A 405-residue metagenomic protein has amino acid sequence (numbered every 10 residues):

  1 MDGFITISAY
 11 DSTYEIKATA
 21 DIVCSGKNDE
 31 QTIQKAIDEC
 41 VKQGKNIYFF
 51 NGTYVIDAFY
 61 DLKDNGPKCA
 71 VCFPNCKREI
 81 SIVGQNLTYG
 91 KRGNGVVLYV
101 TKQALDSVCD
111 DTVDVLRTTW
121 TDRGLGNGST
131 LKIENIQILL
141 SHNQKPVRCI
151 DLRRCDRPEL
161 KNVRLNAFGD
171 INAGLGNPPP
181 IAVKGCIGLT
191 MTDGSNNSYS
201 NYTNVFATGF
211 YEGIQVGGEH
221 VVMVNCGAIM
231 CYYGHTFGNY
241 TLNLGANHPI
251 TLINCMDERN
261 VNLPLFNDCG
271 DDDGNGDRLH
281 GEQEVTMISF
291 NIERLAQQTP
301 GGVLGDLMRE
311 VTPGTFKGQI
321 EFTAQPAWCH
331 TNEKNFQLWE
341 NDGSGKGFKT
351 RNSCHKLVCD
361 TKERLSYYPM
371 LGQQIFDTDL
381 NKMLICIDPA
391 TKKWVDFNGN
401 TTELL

Functional and structural regions predicted by a protein language model:
M1, E15-D21, A36, C40 (+4 more regions): Non-transmembrane elongated oligomeric "stalk/shaft" segments that connect baseplates/barrels to distal
M1-K35, T53: Right-handed parallel beta-helix/beta-solenoid
K27-E30, Q34-S81, Q85-L105, Q137-I138 (+1 more regions): N-terminal extracellular ligand-recognition/capping segment immediately after the signal peptide
F49, S81-G84, L131-I133, P158-N162 (+10 more regions): All-beta strand scaffolds that present successive hydrophobic residues in beta-strands
G52-T53, N86-G90, D379-K382, D388-K392: Acidic glycine-/aspartate-rich tracts in secreted/extracellular proteins
C69-N75, Y89-K91, V96-Y99, L105-G126 (+8 more regions): Glycine-rich beta-solenoid repeat tracts in large extracellular/virion proteins
Q337-L338, Q373-Q374, L380-D388: Extracellular disulfide-bonded cysteine-rich modules/repeats
F348-N381, F397-L405: Extracellular/surface-exposed low-complexity repeats and stalk/linker segments enriched in Gly/Pro and small polar
